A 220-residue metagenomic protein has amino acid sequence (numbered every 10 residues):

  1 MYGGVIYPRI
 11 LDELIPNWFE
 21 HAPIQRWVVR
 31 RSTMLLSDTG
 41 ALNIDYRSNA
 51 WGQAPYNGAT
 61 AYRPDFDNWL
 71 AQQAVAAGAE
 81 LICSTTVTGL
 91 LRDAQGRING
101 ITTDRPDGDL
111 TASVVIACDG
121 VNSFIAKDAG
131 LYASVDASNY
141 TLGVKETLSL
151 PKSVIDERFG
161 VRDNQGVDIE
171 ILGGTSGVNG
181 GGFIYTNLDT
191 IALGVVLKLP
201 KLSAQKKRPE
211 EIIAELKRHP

Functional and structural regions predicted by a protein language model:
M1-T39: N-terminal FAD cofactor-binding segment of flavoenzymes
M1-Y2, I44-Y46, K127-D128, Q205-K206: Short, glycine/acidic-enriched capping/hinge loops at junctions between secondary-structure elements
Y2-G3, P8, R30-R31, A41 (+6 more regions): Generic secondary-structure boundary/loop-capping signal
G4, R26, A59, E80 (+1 more regions): Residues that recognize and position ribonucleotide moieties
T39-N43, D107-D109: Short, mixed charged/polar active-site loops that provide acid/base catalysis or chelate metal/phosphate cofactors
A41-R63, V196-L199: Helix-loop-beta segment of a Rossmann-like dinucleotide-binding subdomain
P64, W69, Q73-P220: Predominantly flavin-linked oxidoreductase catalytic cores and closely associated redox partners
